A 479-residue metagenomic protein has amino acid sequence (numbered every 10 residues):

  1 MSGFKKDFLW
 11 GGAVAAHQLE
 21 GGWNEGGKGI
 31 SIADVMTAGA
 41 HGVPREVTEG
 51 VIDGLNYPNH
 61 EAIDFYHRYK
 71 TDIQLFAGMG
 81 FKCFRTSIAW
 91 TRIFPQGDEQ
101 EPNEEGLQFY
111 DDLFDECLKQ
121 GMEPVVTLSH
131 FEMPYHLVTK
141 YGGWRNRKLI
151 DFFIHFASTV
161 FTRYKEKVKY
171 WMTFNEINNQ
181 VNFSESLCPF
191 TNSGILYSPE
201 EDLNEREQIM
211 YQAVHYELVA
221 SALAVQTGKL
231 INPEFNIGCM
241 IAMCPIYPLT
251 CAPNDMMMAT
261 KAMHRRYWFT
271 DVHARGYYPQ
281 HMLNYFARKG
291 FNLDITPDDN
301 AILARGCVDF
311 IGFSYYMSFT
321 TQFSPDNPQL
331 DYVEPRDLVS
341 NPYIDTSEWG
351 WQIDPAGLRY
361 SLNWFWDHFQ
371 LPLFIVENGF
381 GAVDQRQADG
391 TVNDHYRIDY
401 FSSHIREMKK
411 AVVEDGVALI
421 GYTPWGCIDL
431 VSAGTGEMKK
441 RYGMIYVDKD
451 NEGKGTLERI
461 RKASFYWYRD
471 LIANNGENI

Functional and structural regions predicted by a protein language model:
M1-T48, I52-D53, A77, Q96-D98 (+1 more regions): Active-site region of glycoside hydrolase catalytic domains
G54-R68, R145-R147: Active-site mouth loops of central-metabolism enzymes
N59, Y66, G97-Q100, E348: Short, flexible active-site loop motifs that bind/organize anionic cofactors or intermediates
E61-Q74, P95, G106: Internal amphipathic alpha-helical repeat/solenoid segments
R68-A89, E123, R305-F310: Catalytic domains of carbohydrate-active enzymes, especially glycoside hydrolases
K82, T91-I93, F131-M133: A short acidic, glycine/proline-enriched capping/turn motif at secondary-structure boundaries, especially helix N-cap
I88-P102: Glycine-rich, proline-tolerant flexible connector loops at the mouths of alpha/beta enzymes
